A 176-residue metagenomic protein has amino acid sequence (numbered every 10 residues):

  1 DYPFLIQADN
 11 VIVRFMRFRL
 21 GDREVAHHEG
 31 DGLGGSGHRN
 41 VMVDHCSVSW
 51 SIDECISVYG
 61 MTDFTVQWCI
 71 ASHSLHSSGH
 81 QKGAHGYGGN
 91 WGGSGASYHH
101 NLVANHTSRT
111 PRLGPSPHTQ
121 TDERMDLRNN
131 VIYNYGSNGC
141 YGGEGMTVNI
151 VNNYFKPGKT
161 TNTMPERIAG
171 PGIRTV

Functional and structural regions predicted by a protein language model:
D1-R14, L20-R39, V58: Extracellular beta-strand-rich solenoid/capping regions of secreted or surface-exposed proteins that bind or remodel
D9-L20, G37-W50, T62-H80, G86-L113 (+3 more regions): Right-handed parallel beta-helix
D22-A26, I52, T163: Extracytoplasmic/secreted cell-surface and envelope-processing proteins
E29, I52, H85: Beta-rich catalytic cores
H118: Replace "(M1/M4/M9/M12/WLM)" with "(e.g., M1/M4/M8/M9/M12/M26/WLM)" and add "not limited to" to clarify scope
K159-V176: Anion-recognition interface
